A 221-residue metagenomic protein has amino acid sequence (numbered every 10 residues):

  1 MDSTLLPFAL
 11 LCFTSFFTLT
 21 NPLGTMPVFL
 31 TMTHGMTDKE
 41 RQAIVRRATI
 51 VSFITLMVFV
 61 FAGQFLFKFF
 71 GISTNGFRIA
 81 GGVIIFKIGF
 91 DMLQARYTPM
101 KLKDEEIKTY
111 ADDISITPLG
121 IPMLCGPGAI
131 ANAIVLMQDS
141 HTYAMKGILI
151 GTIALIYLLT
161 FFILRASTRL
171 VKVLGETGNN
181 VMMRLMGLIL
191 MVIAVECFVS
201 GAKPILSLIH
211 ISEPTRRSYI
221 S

Functional and structural regions predicted by a protein language model:
M1-T18, A95, L102-G120: Small-residue-enriched transmembrane helix starts and helix-helix packing motifs in multi-pass inner-membrane proteins
F8-V58: Juxtamembrane transmembrane-helix termini in multi-pass membrane transport proteins
A9-T25, N75-V83, I148-T160: Structural signature of hydrophobic alpha-helical transmembrane segments
T37, V58-G81, T160-P204: Transmembrane-helix boundary and interhelical-loop signature of multi-pass inner-membrane proteins
K39-Q64, S140-K172: A small-residue-rich subset of transmembrane alpha-helices
Q42-R96: Membrane helix-loop-helix hairpins that form the core translocation module of multi-pass transporters
I84-E105, I193-P204: Transmembrane helix exit motif
I209-S221: Single conserved hydrophobic/aromatic residue that forms the stacking wall/gate of nucleotide- or nucleobase-binding
